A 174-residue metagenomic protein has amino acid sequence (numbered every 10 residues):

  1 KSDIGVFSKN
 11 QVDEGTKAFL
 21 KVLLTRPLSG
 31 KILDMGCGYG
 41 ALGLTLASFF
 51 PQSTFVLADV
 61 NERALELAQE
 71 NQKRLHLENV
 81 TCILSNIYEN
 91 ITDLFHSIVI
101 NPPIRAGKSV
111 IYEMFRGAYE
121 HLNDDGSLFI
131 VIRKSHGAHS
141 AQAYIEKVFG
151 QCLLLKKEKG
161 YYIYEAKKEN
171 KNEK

Functional and structural regions predicted by a protein language model:
K1-N10, N172: Non-catalytic substrate-recognition/targeting regions of SAM-dependent transferases
E14-I100: Conserved SAM/SAH cofactor-binding pocket of Class I
L46, G117-A118, I145: Class I S-adenosylmethionine-dependent transferase superfamily signal
D59-N61, V110, R133: Short beta->alpha hinge that forms the Motif I/post-I loop of the SAM-binding pocket
E113-D124: A short glycine-rich, Lys/Arg-flanked "PGG" loop and its adjoining helix->strand segment in the class I
D125-I132: Conserved beta-strand signature within the Rossmann-like core of class I S-adenosyl-L-methionine
R133-G150: Conserved class I S-adenosyl-L-methionine
K157-K174: Core SAM-dependent methyltransferase catalytic element
